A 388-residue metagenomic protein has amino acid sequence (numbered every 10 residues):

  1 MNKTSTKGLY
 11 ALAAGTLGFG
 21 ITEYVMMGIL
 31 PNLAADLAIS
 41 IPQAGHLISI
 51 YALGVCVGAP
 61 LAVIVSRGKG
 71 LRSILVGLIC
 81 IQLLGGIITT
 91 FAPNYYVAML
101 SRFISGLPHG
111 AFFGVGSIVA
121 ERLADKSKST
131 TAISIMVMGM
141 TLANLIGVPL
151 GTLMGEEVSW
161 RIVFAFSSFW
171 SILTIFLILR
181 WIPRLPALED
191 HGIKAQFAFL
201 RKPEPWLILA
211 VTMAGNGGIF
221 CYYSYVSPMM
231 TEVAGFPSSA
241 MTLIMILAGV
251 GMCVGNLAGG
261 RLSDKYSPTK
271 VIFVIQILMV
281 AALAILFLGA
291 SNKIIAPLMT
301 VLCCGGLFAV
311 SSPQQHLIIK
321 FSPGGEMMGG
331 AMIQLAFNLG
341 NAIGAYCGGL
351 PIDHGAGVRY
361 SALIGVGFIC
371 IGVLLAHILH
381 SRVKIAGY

Functional and structural regions predicted by a protein language model:
A38, G70, F91-V97, G235 (+2 more regions): Helix-breaking motifs and short loop linkers at transmembrane-helix boundaries and internal kinks in secondary membrane
V57-Y96: Conserved MFS/SLC helix-loop-helix module at the cytosolic interface between two early adjacent transmembrane helices
A59-G70, G255-S267, I352-D353: Helix-to-loop junctions at the C-terminal end of transmembrane segments in multipass secondary transporters
I81, G85-I88, Y96-S105, I294-L302: Paired small-residue
Y95-V97, D125-I182, Y225, M229: Helix-loop-helix hairpin linking two adjacent transmembrane segments in secondary transporters
S101-G139: Cytoplasmic helix-loop-helix junction between adjacent transmembrane helices in 12-TM secondary transporters
T269-Q314: C-terminal transmembrane helical hairpin of 12-TM major facilitator-type secondary transporters
F321-G357, G365: A late C-terminal transmembrane helix in Major Facilitator Superfamily
